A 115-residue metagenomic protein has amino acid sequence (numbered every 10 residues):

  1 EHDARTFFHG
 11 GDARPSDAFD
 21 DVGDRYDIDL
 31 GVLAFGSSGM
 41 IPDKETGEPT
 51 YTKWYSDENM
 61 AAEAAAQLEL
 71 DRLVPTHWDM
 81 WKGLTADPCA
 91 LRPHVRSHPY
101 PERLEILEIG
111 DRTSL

Functional and structural regions predicted by a protein language model:
E1-F7, L115: Beta-strand-turn-beta hairpins that frame and shape the catalytic cleft of phosphate-ester-processing enzymes
T6, R14-I109: Cap/insert and terminal regions of metallo-dependent hydrolase folds
G10: Generic enzyme active-site microenvironment
I109-L115: Short amphipathic alpha-helical segments
